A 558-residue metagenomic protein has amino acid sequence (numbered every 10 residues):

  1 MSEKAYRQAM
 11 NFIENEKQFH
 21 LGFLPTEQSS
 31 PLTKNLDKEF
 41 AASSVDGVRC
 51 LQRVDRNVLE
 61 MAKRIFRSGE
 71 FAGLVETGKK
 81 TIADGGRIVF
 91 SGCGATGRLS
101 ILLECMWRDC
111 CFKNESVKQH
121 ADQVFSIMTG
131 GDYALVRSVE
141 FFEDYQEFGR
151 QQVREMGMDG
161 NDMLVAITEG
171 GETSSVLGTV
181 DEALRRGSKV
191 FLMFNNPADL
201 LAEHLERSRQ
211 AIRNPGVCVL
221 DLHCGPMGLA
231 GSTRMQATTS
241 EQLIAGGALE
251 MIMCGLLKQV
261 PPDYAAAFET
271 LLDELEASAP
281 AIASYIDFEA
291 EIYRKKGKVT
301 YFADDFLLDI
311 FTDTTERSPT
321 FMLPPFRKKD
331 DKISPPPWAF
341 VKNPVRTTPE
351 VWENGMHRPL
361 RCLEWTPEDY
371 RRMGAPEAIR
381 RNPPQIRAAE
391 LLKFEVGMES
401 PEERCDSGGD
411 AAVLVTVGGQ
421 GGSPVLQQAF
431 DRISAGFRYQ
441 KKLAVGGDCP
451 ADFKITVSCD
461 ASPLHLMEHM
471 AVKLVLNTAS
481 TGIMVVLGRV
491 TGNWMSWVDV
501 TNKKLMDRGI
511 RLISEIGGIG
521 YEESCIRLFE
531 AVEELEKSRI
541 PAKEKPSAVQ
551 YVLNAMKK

Functional and structural regions predicted by a protein language model:
M1-K558: Conserved N-terminal alpha-helical segment that immediately precedes and caps sugar-phosphate-binding
